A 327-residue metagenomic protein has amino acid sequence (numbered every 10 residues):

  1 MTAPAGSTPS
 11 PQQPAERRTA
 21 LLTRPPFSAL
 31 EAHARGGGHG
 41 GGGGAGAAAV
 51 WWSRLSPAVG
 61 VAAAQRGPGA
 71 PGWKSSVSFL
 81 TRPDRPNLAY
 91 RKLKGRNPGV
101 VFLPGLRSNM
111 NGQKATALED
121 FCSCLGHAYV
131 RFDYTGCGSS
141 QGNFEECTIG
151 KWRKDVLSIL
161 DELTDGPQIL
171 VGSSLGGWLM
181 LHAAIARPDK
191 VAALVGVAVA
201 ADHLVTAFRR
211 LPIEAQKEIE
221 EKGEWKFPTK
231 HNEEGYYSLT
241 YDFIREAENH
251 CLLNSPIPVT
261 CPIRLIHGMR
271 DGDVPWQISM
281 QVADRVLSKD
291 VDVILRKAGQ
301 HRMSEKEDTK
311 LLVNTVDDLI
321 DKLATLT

Functional and structural regions predicted by a protein language model:
L30-H33, W51-P98: N-terminal cap/lid segment of alpha/beta-hydrolase-fold proteins
D84-L88, I169, W178, I185-T327: The alpha/beta-hydrolase serine catalytic core
N97-G105: Short beta-strand element of the alpha/beta-hydrolase
R107, Y134-S139, A201, Q300: Alpha/beta-hydrolase active-site loop signature
R107-E119, Q277: The serine-hydrolase catalytic nucleophile loop
M110, C137-D165: Catalytic nucleophile-loop/oxyanion-hole region of alpha/beta-hydrolase and closely related hydrolase-like folds
E119-Q141: Conserved alpha/beta-hydrolase
T164-S174: Alpha/beta-hydrolase fold nucleophile elbow
